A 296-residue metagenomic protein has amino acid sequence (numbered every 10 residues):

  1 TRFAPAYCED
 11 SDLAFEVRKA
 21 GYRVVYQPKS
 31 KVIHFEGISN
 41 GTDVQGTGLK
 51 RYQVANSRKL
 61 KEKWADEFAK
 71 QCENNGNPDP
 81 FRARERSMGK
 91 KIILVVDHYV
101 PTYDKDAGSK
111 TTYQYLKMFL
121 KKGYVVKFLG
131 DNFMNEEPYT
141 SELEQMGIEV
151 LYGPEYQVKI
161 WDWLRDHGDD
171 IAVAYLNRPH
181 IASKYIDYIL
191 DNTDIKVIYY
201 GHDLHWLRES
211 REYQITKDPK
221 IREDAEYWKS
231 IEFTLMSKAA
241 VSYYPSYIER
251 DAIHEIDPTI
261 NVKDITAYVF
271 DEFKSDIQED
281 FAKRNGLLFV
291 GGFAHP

Functional and structural regions predicted by a protein language model:
R2-I33: A short, conserved alpha-helix in the catalytic core of glycosyltransferases
A6-E9, N177-R178, Y244-S246: Replace "coordinates the UDP/GDP/TDP-sugar" with "coordinates nucleotide-activated sugar donors
K19, R23-V24, G41-I92: C-terminal, non-catalytic tails of nucleotide-sugar-dependent glycosyltransferases
G37, T102, D194-I195, Y199-E226 (+1 more regions): Acceptor-binding helix/loop patch of EC 2.4 sugar-transfer enzymes, predominantly nucleotide-sugar-dependent
A83-M134, P138-Q145: N-terminal subdomain of nucleotide-sugar transferases
D104, G108-K117, F128, T216 (+3 more regions): Conserved catalytic-core segment of nucleotide-activated headgroup transferases in glycan assembly
K159-G168, D276-E279: Short amphipathic alpha-helix with an adjacent loop that forms part of the alpha/beta core around
R165-S183, I198: Short N-terminal targeting/anchoring amphipathic segment
